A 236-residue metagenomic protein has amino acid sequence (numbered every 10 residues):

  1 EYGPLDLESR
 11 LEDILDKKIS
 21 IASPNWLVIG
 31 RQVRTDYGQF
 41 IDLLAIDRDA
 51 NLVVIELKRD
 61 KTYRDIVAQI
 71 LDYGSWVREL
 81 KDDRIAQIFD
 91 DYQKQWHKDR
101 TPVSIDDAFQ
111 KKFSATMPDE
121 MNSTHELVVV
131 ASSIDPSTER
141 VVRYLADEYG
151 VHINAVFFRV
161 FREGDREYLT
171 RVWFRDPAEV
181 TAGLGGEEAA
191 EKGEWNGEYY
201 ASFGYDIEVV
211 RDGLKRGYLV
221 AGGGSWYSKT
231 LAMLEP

Functional and structural regions predicted by a protein language model:
E1-E235: Charged, terminal alpha-helix-loop-beta segments that serve as non-catalytic nucleic-acid engagement and/or assembly
